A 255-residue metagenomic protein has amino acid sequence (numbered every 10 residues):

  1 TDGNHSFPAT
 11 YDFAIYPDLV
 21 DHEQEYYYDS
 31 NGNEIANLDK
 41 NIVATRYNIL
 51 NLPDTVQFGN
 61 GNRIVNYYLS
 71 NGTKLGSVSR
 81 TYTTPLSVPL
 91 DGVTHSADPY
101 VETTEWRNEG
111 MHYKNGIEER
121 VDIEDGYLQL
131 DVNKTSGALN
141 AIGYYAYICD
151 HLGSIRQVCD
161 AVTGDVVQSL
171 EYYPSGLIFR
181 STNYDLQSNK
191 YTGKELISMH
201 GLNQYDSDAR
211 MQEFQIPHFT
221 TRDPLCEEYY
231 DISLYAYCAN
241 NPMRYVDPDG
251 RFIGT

Functional and structural regions predicted by a protein language model:
T1-Y144, T182-L186: Acidic/glycine-rich beta-solenoid
Y28, Y47, Q57, Y68 (+9 more regions): Hydrophobic alpha-helical segments, especially N-terminal targeting/anchoring helices
N31, I49-L50, N60, N71 (+8 more regions): Residue-level recognition of short loop/turn positions
E34, P53, K74, H112 (+5 more regions): Hydrophobic "anchor" residues
T81, V158, G176-S181, R210-T220 (+2 more regions): Short, low-complexity export/processing leader segments characterized by acidic and small residues
R107, I123-E124, L186, D206-S207 (+2 more regions): Short, solvent-exposed loop/turn segments at the edges of secondary structure
Q129, K134-A209, M243-Y245: A motif-centric feature for acidic-aromatic and gly/ser/thr-rich catalytic loops and repeats
